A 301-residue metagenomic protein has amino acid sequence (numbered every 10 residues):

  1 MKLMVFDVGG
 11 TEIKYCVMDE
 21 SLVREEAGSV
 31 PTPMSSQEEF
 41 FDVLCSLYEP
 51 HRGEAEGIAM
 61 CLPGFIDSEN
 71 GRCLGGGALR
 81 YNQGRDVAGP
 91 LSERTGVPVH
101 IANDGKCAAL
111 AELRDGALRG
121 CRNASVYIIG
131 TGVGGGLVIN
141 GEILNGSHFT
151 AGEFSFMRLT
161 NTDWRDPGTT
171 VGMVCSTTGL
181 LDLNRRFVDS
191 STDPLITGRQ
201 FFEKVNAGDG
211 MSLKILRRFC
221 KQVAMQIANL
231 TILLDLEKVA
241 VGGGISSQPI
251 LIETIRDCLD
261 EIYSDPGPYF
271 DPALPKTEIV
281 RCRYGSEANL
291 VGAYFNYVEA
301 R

Functional and structural regions predicted by a protein language model:
M1-G57, I66-N70, L91-V97, R114-G120 (+1 more regions): ATP-binding/phosphotransfer module of carbohydrate and carboxylate kinases, centering on a glycine-rich
D7, A59-P63, V126-G132: Short beta-strand segments
V23-R24, C73, I143-L144: Hydrophobic "anchor" residues
P31-P33, Y81, T150-E153: A short acidic/small-residue loop/turn micro-motif
G71-G84: A charged helix-plus-loop insertion that forms the helical arch/lid used to bind and gate nucleic-acid substrates
A88, V99-A124: Conserved phosphate-binding catalytic cores of ATP/NTP-utilizing and phosphoryl-transfer enzymes
D104, G130, A293: Active-site glycine-centered loops adjacent to acidic/histidine catalytic or metal-binding residues that shape
R119-V174: Glycine-rich phosphate-binding loop of actin/hexokinase-like ATP-binding domains
